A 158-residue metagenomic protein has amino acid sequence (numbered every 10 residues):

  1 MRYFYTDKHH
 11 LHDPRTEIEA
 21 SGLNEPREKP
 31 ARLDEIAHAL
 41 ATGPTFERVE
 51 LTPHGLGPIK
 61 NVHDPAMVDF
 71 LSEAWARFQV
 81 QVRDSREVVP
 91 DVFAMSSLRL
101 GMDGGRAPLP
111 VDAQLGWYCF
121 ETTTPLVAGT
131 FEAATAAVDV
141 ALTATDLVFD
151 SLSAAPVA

Functional and structural regions predicted by a protein language model:
M1-A158: HDAC/HDAC-like amidohydrolase catalytic core signature
